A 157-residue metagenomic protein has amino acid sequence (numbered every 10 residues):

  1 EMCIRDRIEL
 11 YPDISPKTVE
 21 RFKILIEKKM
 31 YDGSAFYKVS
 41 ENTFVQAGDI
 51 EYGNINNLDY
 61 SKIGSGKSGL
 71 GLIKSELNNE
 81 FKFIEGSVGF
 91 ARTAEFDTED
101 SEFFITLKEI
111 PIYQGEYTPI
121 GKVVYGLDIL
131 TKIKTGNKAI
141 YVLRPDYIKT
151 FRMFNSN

Functional and structural regions predicted by a protein language model:
E1, R5-N157: Cyclophilin-like peptidyl-prolyl cis-trans isomerases
